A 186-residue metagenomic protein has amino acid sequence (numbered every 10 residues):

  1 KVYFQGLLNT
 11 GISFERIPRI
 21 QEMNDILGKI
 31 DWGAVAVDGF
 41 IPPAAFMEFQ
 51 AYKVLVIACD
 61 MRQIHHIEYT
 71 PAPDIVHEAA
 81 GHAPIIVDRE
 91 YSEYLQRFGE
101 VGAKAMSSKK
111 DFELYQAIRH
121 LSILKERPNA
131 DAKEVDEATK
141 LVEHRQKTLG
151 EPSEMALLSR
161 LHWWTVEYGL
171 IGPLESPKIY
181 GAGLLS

Functional and structural regions predicted by a protein language model:
K1-V135: The feature captures two recurrent sequence modes
Y115, A130-L184: Extended, Lys/Arg-enriched charged tracts that mediate electrostatic binding to polyanionic substrates
